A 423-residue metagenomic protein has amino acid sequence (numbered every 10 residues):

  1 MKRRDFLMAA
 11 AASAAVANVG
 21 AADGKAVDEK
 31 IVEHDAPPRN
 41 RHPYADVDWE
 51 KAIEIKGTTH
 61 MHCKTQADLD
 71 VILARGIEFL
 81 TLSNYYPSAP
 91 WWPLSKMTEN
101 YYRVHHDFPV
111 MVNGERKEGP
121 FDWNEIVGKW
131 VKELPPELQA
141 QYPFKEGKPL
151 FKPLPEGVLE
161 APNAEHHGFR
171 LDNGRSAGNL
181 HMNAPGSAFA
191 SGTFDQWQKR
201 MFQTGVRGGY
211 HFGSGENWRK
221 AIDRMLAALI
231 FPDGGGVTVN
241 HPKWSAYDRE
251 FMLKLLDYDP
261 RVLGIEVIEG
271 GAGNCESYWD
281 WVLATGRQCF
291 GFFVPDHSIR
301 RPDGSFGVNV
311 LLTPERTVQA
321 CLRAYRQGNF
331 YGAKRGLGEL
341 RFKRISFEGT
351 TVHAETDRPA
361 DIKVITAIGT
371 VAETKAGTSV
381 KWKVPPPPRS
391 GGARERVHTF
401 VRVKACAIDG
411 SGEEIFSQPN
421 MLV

Functional and structural regions predicted by a protein language model:
D5-G24: N-terminal export signals
V19-A21, R200-M201, V282: Surface-exposed flexible segments
V27-T59, A67-D70, R175-S187, S245-V423: Charged catalytic cores and adjacent phosphate/nucleic-acid-binding surfaces used for phosphate/nucleic-acid chemistry
A36-G234, N240, G270-Y278, V294 (+2 more regions): A metal-dependent hydrolase metal-coordination microenvironment
L226-Y258: Well-ordered, non-transmembrane segments within structured domains
